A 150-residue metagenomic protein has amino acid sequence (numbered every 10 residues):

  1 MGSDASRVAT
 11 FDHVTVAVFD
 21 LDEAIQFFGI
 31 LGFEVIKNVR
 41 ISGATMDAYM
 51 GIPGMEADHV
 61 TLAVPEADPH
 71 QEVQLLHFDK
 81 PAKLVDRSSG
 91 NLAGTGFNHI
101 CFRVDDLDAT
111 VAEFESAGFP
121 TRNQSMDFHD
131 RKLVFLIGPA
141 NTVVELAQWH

Functional and structural regions predicted by a protein language model:
G2-R7, N38-R40, T61, Q71-Q74 (+2 more regions): Vicinal oxygen chelate
A9-F11, T95-F97: Short, solvent-exposed beta-strand edge segments and adjacent coil->beta transition regions
V14, I100: Hydrophobic adenine-recognition pocket in adenosine-nucleotide-binding enzymes
A17-H70, A109-A112, S116, Q124 (+1 more regions): Core segments of cupin and vicinal oxygen chelate
D68, P81-A82: Active-site/binding-pocket entry motifs
D86, G90-G94: Non-DNA-binding regulatory cores of transcription-related proteins, predominantly C-terminal effector-binding
